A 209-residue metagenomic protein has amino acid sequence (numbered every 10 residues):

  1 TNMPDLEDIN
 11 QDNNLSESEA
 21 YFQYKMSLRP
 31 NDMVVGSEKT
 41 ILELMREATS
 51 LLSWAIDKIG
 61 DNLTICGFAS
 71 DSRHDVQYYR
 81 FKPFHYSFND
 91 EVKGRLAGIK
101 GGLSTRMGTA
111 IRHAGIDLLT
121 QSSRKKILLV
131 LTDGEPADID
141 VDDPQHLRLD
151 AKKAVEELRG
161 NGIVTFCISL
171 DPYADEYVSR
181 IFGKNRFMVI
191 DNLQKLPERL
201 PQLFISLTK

Functional and structural regions predicted by a protein language model:
T1-K209: Acidic, glycine-rich A-domain
